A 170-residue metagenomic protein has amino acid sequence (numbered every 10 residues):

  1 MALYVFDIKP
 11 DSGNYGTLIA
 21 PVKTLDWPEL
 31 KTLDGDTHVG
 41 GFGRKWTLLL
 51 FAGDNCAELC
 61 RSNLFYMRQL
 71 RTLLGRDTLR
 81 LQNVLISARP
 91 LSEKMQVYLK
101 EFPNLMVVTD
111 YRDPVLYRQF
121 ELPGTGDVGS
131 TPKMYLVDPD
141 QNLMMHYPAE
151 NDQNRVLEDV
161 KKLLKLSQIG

Functional and structural regions predicted by a protein language model:
M1-E29: N-terminal targeting signals for export/organelle localization
L33-G35, P139: Short, ordered coil/turn segments that flank beta-strands lining enzyme active or ligand-binding pockets
G40-M67: Short active-site neighborhood of thiol/selenol oxidoreductases, capturing the structured segment around
L50, N83-L85, L136: Structural beta-sheet core signal
S62-F102: Structural microenvironment flanking redox-active thiols in thiol-disulfide oxidoreductases
L64, R68-R71, Y117, L157-V160: Extracytoplasmic/secreted envelope proteins and their assembly/folding machinery, especially bacterial periplasmic
V84, P90, M95-P132: Short, internal strand/loop/helix patches that form the active-site neighborhood or redox-interaction surface
S130-G170: Thiol-/selenol-based redox modules, centered on thioredoxin-like and closely related oxidoreductase domains
